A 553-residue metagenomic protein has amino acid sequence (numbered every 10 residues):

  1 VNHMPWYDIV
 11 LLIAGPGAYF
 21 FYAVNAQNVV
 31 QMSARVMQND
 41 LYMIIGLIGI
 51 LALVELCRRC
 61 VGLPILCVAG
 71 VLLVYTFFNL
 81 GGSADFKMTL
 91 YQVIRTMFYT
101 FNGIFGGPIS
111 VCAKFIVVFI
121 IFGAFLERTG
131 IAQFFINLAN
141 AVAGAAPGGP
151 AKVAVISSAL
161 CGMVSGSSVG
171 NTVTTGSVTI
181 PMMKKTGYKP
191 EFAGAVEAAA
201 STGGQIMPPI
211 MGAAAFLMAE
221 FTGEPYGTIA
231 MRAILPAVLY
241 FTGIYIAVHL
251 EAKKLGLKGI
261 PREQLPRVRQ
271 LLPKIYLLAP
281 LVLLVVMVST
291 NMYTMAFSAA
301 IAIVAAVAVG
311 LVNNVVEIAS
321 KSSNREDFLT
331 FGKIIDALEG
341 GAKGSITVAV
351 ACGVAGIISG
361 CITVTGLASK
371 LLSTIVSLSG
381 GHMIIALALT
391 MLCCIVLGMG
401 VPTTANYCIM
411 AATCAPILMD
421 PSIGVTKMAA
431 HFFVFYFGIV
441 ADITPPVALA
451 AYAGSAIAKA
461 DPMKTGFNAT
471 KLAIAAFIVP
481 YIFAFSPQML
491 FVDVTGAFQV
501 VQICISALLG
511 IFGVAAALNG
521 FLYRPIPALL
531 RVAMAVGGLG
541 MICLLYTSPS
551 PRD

Functional and structural regions predicted by a protein language model:
V1-M37, M43-L47: Conserved, well-structured core domains of diverse proteins
N39-I44, N102-F115, A141-A154, T186-F192 (+5 more regions): Membrane-interfacial loop-to-helix junctions in multi-pass transporters
E55, R59-C60, P64, V68-G82 (+7 more regions): Core transmembrane alpha-helical segments of multi-pass membrane transporters/permeases
F122-F125, L160-C161, T202-M207, A351 (+6 more regions): Hydrophobic transmembrane alpha-helices
I136-G204, I210, A214-A215, G223 (+2 more regions): Hydrophobic transmembrane alpha-helices that form the pore/transport pathway of multi-pass ion and small-solute
M231-G344, L449-L539: Long, contiguous bundles of hydrophobic transmembrane helices that form the permeation core of multi-pass
A279-I318, F328-T403, M410-A415, D420-P421 (+2 more regions): Long hydrophobic segments that form regular secondary structure
Y546-D553: Conserved small/polar residues in nucleotide/adenosyl-binding loops
